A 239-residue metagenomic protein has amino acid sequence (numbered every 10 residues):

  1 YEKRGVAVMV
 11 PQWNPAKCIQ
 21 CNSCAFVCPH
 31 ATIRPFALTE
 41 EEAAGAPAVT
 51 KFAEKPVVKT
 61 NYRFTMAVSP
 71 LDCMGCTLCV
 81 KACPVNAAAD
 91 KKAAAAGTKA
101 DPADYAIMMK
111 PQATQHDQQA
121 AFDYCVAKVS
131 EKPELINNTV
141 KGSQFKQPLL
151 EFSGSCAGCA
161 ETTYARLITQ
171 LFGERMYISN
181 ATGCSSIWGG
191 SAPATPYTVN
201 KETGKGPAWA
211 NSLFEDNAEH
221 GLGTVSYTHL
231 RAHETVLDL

Functional and structural regions predicted by a protein language model:
Y1-Q20, A37-G75, I107, A113-Q115 (+1 more regions): Ferredoxin-like iron-sulfur electron-transfer modules
S23, L38-E40, A44-V49, L78-C79 (+4 more regions): Short acidic, glycine/serine/threonine-rich loops at helix termini
S23-E42, S69, L78-T114, L135 (+2 more regions): Iron-sulfur cluster-binding cysteine motifs and their immediate structural context in ferredoxin-like electron-transfer
K110-Q112, A181-G189: A glycine-rich phosphate-binding loop feature that marks nucleotide/adenosyl-phosphate handling sites
Y124-E134, Y197-A208: Acidic, Ser/Thr-rich peripheral helices and adjacent loops at domain boundaries
G154-T182: N-terminal amphipathic, basic-rich helices that act as targeting or association modules
G158-C159, I187, P193, E202-T203 (+4 more regions): Metallocofactor- and cofactor-centric catalytic cores in central/energy metabolism, strongly enriched
H229, V236-L239: Single conserved hydrophobic/aromatic residue that forms the stacking wall/gate of nucleotide- or nucleobase-binding
